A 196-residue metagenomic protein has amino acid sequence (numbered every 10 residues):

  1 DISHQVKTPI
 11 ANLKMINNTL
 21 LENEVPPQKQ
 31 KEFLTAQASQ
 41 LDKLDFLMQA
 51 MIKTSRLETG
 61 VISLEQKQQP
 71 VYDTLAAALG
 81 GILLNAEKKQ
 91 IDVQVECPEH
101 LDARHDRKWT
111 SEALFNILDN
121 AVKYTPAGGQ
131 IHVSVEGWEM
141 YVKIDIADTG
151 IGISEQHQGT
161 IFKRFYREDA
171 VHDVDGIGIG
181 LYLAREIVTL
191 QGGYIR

Functional and structural regions predicted by a protein language model:
S39-L44: Short alpha-helical segment of the dimerization/phosphotransfer core of two-component systems
E65-Q68, E87, D92-D102: Conserved catalytic submotifs in the C-terminal HATPase_c
A121-V122: Short helix-loop "hinge" at the ATP-lid/N-box region of the Bergerat-fold HATPase_c
G128-M140: Short beta-strand/loop element within the Bergerat-fold HATPase_c
D148: Acidic ATP/Mg2+-coordinating residue in the GHKL
I153-F165: Short conserved segment of the HATPase_c
G193-Y194: Conserved glycine-rich
